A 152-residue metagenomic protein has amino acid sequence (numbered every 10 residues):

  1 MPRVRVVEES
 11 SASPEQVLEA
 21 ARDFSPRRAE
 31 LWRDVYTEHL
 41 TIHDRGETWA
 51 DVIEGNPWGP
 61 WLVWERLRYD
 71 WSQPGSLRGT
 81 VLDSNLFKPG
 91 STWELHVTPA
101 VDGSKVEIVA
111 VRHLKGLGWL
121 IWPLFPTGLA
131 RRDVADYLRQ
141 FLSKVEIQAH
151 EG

Functional and structural regions predicted by a protein language model:
M1-T48: Hydrophobic ligand-binding cavity/cleft-lining segments
M1-V7, T37, S76, T92 (+1 more regions): Intrinsic-disorder/low-complexity, polar/charged segments enriched in Ser/Thr/Lys/Arg/Asp/Glu/Gln
P2-R5, I53, W61-R66, K88-E94: Short, surface-exposed coil-to-beta transition loops
S11-E15, D44-E47, D70-G75, H96-E107 (+1 more regions): A short, structured loop/turn motif at beta-sheet edges
S13-Q16, A20, L129-D133, Y137: Short amphipathic alpha-helical segments
V17-A21, G79, V106-I108, F141: Hydrophobic pocket/interface hotspot
E38-S84, Q140-G152: Glycine-rich portal/gate segments that line the openings of hydrophobic small-molecule binding cavities
T80-D136: Beta-strand/loop substructures that line and gate deep hydrophobic ligand-binding cavities in soluble
